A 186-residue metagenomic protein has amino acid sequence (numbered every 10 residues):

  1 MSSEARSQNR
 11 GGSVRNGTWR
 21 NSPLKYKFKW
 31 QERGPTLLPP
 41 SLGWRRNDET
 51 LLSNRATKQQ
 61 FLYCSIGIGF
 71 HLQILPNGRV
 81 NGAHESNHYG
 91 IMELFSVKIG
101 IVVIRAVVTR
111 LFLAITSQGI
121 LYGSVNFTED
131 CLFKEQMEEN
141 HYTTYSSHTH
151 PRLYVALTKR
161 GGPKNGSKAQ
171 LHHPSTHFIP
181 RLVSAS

Functional and structural regions predicted by a protein language model:
M1-R46, T50-N54, N126, D130-S186: Extracellular glycan/ECM-engagement signal in secreted proteins
N47, S53-Q59, Y63-F70: Beta-strand-rich domains and repeat architectures in extracellular enzymes and scaffolds, especially beta-propellers
S53-N54, L72, M92-F95, R105 (+1 more regions): Short, exposed beta-strand/loop patches in secreted or surface proteins that constitute
A56-Y63, V97-V103, E138-S146: Short, recurring structural edge motifs at helix starts
I66-R79, V107-L121, H150-G162: Extracellular/lumenal glycan-associated surfaces
L72-I74, N87, G166: Basic, gly/Ser/Thr/Pro-rich low-complexity segments located predominantly at protein N termini
G78-G100, V108-C131: A low-complexity, Ser/Thr/Gly/Pro-enriched, surface-exposed linker/loop concept that marks segments flanking
